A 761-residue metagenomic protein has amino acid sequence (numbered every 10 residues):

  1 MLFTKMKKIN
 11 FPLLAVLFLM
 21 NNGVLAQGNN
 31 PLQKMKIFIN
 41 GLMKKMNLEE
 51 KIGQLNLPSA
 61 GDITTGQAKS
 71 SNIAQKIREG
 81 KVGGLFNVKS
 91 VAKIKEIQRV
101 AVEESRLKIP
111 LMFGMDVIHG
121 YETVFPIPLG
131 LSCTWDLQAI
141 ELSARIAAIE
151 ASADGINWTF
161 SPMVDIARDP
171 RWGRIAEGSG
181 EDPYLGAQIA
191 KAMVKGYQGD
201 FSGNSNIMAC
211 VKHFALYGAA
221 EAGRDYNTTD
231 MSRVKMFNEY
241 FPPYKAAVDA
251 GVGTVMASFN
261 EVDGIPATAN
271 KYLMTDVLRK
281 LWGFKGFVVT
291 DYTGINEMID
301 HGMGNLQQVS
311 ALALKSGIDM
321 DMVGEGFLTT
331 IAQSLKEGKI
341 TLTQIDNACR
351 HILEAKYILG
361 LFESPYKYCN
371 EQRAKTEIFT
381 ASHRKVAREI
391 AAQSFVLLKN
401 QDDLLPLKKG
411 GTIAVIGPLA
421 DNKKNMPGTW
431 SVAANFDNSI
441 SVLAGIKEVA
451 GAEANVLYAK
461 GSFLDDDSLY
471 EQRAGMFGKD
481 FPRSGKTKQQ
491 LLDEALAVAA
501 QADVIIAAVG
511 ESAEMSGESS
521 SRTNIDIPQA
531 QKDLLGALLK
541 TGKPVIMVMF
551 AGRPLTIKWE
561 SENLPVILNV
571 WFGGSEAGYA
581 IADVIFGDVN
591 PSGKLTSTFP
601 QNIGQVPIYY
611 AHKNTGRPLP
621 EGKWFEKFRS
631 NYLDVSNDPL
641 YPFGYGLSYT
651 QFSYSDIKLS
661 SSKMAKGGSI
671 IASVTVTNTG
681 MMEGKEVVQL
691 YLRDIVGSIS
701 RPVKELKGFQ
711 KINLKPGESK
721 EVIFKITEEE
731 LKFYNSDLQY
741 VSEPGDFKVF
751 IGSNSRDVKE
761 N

Functional and structural regions predicted by a protein language model:
M1-P31: Bacterial Sec-dependent N-terminal signal peptides
A26-N735, V741-I751, S755: Glycoside hydrolase catalytic-domain context in secreted enzymes
D757-N761: Short beta-strand elements
